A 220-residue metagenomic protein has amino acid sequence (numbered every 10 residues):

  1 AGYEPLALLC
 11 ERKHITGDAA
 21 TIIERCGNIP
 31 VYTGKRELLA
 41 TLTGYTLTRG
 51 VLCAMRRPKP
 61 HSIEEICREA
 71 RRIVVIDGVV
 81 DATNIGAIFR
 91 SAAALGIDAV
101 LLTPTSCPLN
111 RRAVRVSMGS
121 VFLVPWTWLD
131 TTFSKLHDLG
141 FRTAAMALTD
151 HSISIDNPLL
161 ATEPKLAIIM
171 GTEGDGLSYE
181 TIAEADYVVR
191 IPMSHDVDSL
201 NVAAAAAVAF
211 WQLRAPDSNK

Functional and structural regions predicted by a protein language model:
A1-E4, E11, C26-T33, A54 (+1 more regions): RNA substrate-binding interface of SAM-dependent RNA methyltransferases
K13-A20, N110: Short, charged/polar "capping" segments at the starts of alpha-helices and the immediately preceding loops
D18-R56: Glycine/small-residue-rich loop that forms an oxyanion/phosphate-binding "nest" at active or ligand-binding sites
A19-I23, D130-S134, I182: Short amphipathic alpha-helical segments and helix-helix/interface helices
G50-A54, S117, E163-G171: Short basic, glycine-rich beta-strand/loop surfaces that mediate nucleic-acid
C53-M55, S91-L95, T105-P108, R112-F122 (+1 more regions): Structured adenosyl-cofactor binding patch, chiefly the S-adenosyl-L-methionine
D77-G78, L102-P104, M170, S194 (+1 more regions): Glycine- and other small-residue-rich loops at beta-strand/loop junctions that grip anionic moieties
A145-V197: Active-site/ligand-binding-proximal alpha/beta "capping" segment
